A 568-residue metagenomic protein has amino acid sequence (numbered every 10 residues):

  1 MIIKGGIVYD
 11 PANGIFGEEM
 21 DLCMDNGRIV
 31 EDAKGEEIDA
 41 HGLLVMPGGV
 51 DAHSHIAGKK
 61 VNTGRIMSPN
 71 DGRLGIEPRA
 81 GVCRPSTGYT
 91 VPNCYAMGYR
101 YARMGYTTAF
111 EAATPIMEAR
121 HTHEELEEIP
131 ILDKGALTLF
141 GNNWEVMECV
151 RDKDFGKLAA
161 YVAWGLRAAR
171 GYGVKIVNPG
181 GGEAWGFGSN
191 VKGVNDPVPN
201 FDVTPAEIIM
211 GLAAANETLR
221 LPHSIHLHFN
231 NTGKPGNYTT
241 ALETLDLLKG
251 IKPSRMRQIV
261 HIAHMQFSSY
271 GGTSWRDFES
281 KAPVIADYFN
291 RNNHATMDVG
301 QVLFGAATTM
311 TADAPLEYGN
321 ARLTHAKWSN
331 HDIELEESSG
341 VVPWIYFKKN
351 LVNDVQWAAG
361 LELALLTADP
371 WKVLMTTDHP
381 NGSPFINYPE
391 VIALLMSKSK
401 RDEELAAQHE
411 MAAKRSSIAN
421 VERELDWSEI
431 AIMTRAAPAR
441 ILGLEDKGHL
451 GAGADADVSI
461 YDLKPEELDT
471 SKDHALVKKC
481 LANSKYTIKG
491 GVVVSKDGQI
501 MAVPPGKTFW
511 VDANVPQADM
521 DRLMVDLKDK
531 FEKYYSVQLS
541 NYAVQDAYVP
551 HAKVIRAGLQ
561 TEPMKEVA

Functional and structural regions predicted by a protein language model:
M1-M20, M24-D25, G58, G72-T108 (+3 more regions): Active-site microenvironment of metallo-dependent hydrolases
D32-M46: Active-site metal-binding motif and surrounding structural segment of the metallo-beta-lactamase
M46-H53, F110-A112, I262-H264, D298-G300 (+1 more regions): Active-site neighborhood of phospho(di)ester-bond hydrolases with catalytic His/Asp-centered motifs
G48-K59, S224-T232: Histidine-centered catalytic micro-motifs
A52-S54, G58-V198, N541, Y548-A552: Divalent-metal coordination cores built from histidine and acidic residues
A57, M117-R120, N143-V146, G181-W185 (+8 more regions): Flexible loop/turn segments at secondary-structure boundaries
S68-T87, S189-P199, L316-V342, S397-R415: A solvent-exposed, charged loop/short amphipathic helix patch at secondary-structure junctions
D154-V373: Histidine/acidic residue-rich metal-binding segments in metalloenzymes
